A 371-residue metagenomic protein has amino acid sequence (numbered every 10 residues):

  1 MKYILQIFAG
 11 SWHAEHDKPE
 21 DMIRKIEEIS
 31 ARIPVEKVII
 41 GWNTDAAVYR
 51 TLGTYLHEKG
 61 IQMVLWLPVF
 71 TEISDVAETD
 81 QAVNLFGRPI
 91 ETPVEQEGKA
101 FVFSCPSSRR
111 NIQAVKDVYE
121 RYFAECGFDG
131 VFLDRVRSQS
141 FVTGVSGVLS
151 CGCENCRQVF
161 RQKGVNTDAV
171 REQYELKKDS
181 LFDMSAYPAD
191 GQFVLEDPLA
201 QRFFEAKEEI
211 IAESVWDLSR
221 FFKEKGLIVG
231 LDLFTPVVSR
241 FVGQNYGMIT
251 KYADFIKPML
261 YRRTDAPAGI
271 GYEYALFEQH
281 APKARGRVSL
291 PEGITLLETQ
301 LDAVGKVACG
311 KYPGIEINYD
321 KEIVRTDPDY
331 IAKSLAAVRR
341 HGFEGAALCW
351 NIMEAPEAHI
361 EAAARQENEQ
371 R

Functional and structural regions predicted by a protein language model:
M1-K25, I317-N318: Boundary/entry segment of secreted carbohydrate-active catalytic domains
Y3-G10, V38-I40, M63-L67, V131-D134 (+4 more regions): Hydrophobic faces of well-ordered beta-strands that scaffold small-molecule active sites in alpha/beta enzyme cores
S11-E15, P34-N43, E97-Q113, D197-I211 (+2 more regions): The substrate-binding groove and active-site-proximal loops of carbohydrate-active enzymes, especially glycoside
E15-V48, E125-G130, K251-F255, M259 (+1 more regions): Catalytic domains of carbohydrate-active enzymes, especially glycoside hydrolases
K25-I29, V35-L85, L199-I228: Aromatic-lined substrate-binding rim segments of carbohydrate-active enzymes
G53-T54, V64-C126, A212, W216 (+1 more regions): Active-site-adjacent "subsite" loops/lids of carbohydrate-active enzymes
E72-E97, R135-D190, T250, G271-F277: Aromatic- and acidic-residue-enriched segments that line the glycan-binding/catalytic groove of carbohydrate-active
V165-E322: Glycoside hydrolase catalytic-domain groove-lining segments
